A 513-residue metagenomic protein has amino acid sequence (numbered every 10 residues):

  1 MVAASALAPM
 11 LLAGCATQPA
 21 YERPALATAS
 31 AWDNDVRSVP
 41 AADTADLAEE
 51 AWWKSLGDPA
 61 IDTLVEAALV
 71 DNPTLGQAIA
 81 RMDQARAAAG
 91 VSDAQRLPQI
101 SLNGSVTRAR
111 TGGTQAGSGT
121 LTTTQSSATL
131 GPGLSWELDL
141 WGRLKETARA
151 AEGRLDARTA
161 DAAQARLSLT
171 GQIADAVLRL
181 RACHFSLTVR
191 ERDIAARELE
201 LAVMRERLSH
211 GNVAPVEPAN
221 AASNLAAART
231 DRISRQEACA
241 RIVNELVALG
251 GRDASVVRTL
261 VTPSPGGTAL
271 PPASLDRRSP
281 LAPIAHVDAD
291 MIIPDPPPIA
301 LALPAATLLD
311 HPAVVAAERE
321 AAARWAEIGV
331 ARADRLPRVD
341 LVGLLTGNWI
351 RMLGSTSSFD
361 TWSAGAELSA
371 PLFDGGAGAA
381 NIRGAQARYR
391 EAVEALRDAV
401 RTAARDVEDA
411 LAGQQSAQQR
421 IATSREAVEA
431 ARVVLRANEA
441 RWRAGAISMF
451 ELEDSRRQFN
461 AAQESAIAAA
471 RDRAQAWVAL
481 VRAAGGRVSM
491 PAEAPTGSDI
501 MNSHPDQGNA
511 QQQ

Functional and structural regions predicted by a protein language model:
M1-V70, E152, Q236-L309, W349-I350 (+2 more regions): Terminal intrinsically disordered/low-complexity segments used for targeting and assembly
G76, R96-T124, S135-Q164, C183 (+4 more regions): Small/polar (Gly/Ser/Thr/Ala-rich) solvent-exposed segments that form structured loops/beta-strands/short helices used
A128-L134, A176, L303, W362-A366: Hydrophobic, lipid-facing positions within transmembrane beta-strands of outer-membrane proteins
L144, G153, A160-L303, G413 (+4 more regions): Periplasmic alpha-helical coiled-coil/stalk elements that build and connect Gram-negative outer-membrane
L208-N212, W442-A446, A483-R487: A short glycine-centered flexible hinge/capping loop motif at secondary-structure junctions
G211-A214, A403, A410, G445-S448: Alpha-helical heptad-repeat coiled-coil segments that mediate oligomerization/polymerization in large
